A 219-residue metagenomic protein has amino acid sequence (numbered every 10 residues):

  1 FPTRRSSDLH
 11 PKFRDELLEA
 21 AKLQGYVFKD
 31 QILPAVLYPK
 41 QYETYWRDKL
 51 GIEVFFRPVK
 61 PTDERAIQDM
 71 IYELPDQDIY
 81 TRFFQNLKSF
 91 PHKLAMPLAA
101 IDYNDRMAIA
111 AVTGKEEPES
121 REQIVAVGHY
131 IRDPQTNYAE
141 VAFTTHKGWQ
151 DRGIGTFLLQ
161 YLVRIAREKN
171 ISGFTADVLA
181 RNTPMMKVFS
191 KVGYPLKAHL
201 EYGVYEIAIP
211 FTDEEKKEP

Functional and structural regions predicted by a protein language model:
F1-S6: Short, small-residue-biased leader/transition segments that mark boundaries at the very start of proteins
D8, K12, E16, T62: Conserved active-site and cofactor/substrate-binding residues in soluble primary-metabolism enzymes
P11, L18-V36: Terminal amphipathic helices with adjacent charged low-complexity linkers/tails
L37-P219: Long, contiguous binding/interaction regions
